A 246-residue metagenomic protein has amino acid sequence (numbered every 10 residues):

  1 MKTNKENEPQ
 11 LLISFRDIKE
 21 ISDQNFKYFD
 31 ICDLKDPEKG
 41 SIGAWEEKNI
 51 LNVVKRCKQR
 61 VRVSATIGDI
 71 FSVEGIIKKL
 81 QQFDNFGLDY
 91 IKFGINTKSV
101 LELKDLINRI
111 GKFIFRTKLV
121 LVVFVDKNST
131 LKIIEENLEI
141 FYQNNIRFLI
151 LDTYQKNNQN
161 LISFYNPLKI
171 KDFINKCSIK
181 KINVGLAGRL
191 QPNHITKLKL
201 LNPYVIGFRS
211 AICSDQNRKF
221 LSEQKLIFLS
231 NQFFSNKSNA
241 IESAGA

Functional and structural regions predicted by a protein language model:
M1-S41: N-terminal entry module detector
P9-F15, D30-L34, V61-I67, I91-F93 (+4 more regions): Hydrophobic faces of well-ordered beta-strands that scaffold small-molecule active sites in alpha/beta enzyme cores
I18-F26, I67-N85, S129-I140, L186 (+1 more regions): Catalytic cores of alpha/beta
K27, N52, R56, Q82 (+10 more regions): Alpha-helical structural signal in soluble globular domains
I31-I42, F86-V100, F148-N158, L201-Q224: Glycine-rich phosphate-binding active-site loops on the catalytic face of alpha/beta enzymes
K39-R56, S72-I76, T97-I114, T130-I133 (+3 more regions): Active-site-adjacent beta->alpha loops and helix N-cap segments on the catalytic face of soluble alpha/beta enzymes
R60-I77, F86-I162, K176: Conserved anion-binding
I182-A246: C-terminal alpha-helical cap/extension of soluble enzyme domains
